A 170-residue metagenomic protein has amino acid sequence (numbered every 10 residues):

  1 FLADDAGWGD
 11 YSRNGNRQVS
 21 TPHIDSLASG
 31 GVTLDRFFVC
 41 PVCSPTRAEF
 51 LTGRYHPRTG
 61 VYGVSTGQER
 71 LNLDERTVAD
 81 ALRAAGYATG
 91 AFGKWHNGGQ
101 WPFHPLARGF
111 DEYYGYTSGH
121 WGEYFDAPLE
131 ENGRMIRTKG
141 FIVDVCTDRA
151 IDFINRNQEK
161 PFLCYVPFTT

Functional and structural regions predicted by a protein language model:
F1-T170: Formylglycine-dependent sulfatase
